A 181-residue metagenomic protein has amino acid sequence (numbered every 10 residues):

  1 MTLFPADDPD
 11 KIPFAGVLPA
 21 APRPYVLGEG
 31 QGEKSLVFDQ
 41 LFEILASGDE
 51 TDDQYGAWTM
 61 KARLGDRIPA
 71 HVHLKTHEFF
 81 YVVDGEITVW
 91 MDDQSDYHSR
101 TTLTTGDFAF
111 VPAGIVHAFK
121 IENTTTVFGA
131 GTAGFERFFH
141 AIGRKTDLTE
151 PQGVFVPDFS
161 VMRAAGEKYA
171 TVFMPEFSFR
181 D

Functional and structural regions predicted by a protein language model:
M1-G56, P157-D181: A short, N-terminal "cap"/entry segment at the start of jelly-roll beta-barrel domains of the cupin/DSBH fold
G28, E50, D93-A113: Short acidic-glycine-tyrosine-enriched beta hairpin
L41, L64, K75-T76, I115 (+2 more regions): A generic "binding-loop/recognition-motif" signal
I44, A57-K61, F79, R100-T102 (+1 more regions): Conserved hydrophobic/aromatic beta-strand scaffold that supports enzyme active sites
A46-G48, P69-L74, M91, S99-T101 (+1 more regions): Short histidine-centered beta-strand/loop micro-motifs that create catalytic or ligand/metal-coordination sites
A57-L64, V72-D93, A130-G131: Short, conserved beta-strand element in jelly-roll/cupin
T102-E122, A130-A133: Conserved metal-binding segment of the jelly-roll/cupin
E122-D181: Double-stranded beta-helix
